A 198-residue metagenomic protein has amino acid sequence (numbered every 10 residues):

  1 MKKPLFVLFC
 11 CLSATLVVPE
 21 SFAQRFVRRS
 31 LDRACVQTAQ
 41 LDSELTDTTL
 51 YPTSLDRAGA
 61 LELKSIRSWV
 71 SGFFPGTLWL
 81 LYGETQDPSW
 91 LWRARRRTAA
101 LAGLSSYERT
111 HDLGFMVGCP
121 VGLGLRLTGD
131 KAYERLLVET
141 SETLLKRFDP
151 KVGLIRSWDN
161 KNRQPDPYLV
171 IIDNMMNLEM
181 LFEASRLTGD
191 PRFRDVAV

Functional and structural regions predicted by a protein language model:
M1-P4: Positively charged n-region of N-terminal signal peptides that target proteins for export
V7-T15, T98: Bacterial N-terminal signal peptides
L12-R25: Bacterial Sec-dependent signal peptides at the C-terminal "C-region" and cleavage site
F22-V198: Glycan-recognition and catalytic cores of secretory/periplasmic carbohydrate-active enzymes
